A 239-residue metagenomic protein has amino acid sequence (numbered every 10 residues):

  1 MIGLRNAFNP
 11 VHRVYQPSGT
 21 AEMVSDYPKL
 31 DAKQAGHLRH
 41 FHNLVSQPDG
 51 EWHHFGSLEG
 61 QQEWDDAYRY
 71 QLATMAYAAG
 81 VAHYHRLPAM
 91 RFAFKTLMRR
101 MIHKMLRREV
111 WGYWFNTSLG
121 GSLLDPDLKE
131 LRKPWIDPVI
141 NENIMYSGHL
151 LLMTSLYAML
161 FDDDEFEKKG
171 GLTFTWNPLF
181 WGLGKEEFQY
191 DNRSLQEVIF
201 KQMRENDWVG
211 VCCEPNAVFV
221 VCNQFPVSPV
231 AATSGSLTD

Functional and structural regions predicted by a protein language model:
M1-T117: Extreme N-terminal leader/anchor segments
S18, S25, S46, S57 (+7 more regions): Generic serine detector
D49-L72, L131-S147, G210-N223: Solvent-exposed loop and edge beta-strand segments that line ligand/cofactor-binding and catalytic clefts
A67-H83, E142-A158, V218-S234: Well-ordered alpha-helical segments within folded domains of soluble proteins
R86-A217: Extended ligand-binding groove/face enriched in aromatic
C213, A232-D239: Inter-helical turn/loop segments and adjacent helix faces that build the functional surface of alpha-helical bundle
